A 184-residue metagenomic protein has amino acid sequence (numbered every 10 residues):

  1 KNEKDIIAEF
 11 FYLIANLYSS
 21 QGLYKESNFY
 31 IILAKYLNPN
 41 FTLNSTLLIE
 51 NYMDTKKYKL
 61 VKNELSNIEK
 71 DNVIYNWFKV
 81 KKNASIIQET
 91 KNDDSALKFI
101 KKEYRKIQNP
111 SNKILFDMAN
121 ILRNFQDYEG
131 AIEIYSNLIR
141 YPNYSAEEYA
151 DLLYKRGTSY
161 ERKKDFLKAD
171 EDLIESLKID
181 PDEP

Functional and structural regions predicted by a protein language model:
L13, L47, K81-K82, D117 (+1 more regions): Canonical tetratricopeptide repeat
S20, D54, E89, N124 (+2 more regions): Register position in tetratricopeptide repeats
L37, K70-N72, K106-I107, Y141-S145 (+1 more regions): Structural marker of alpha-solenoid helical repeat scaffolds
N44, F78-K79, I114, E148 (+1 more regions): TPR alpha-solenoid repeat register
